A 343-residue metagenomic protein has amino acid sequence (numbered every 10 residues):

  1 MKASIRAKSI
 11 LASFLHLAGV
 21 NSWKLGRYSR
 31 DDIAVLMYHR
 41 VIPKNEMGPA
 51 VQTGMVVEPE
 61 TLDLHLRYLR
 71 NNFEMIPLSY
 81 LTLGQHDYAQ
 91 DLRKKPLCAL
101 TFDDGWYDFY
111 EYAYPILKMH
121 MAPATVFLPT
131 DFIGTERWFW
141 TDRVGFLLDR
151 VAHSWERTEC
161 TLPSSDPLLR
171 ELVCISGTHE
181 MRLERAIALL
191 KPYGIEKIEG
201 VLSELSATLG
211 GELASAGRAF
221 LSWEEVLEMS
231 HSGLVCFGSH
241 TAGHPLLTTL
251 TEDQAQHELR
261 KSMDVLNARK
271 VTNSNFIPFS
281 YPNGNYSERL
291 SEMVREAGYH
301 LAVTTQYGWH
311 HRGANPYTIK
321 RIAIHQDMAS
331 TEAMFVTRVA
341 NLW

Functional and structural regions predicted by a protein language model:
M1-L100, D108, F139, R143-L147 (+3 more regions): C-terminal active-site subregion of NodB/CE4 polysaccharide deacetylases
L36, I42, K95-P96, K118-N285 (+1 more regions): Metal-dependent polysaccharide deacetylase catalytic core of the NodB/CE4 family, i.e., the active-site-bearing domain
L81, D103-G105, P129-D131: Beta-hairpin (beta-strand-turn-beta-strand) motif
L97, T101-I116, H120: Membrane-embedded segments
